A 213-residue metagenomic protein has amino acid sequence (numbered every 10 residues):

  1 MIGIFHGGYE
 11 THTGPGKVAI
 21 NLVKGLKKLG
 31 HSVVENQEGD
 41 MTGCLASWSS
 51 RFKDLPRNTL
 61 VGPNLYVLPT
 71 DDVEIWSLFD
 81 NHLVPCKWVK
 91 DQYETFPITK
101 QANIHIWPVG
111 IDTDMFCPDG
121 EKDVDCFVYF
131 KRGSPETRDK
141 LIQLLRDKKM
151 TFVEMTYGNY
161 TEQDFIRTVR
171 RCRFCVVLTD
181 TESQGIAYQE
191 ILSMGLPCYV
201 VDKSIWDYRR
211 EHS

Functional and structural regions predicted by a protein language model:
M1-D54: N-terminal pre-catalytic "stem/leader" segment of glycosyltransferase-like enzymes
K17-V18, V109-F165: Conserved catalytic-core segment of nucleotide-activated headgroup transferases in glycan assembly
V18, G43-S47, V84-C86, V109 (+1 more regions): Replace "coordinates the UDP/GDP/TDP-sugar" with "coordinates nucleotide-activated sugar donors
E38-T70, N81-V84: Active-site proximal beta-strand in glycosyltransferases
D80-D91, K100-F116: Donor nucleotide-sugar binding/catalytic pocket of nucleotide-sugar-dependent glycosyltransferases
T168-C172: Short alpha-helical donor nucleotide-sugar binding micro-motif in glycosyltransferases
C175-V176: A short hydrophobic beta-strand element within the catalytic core of glycosyltransferases that build diverse glycans
D180-S213: Catalytic binding pocket for nucleotide-activated donors in carbohydrate/polymer assembly enzymes
